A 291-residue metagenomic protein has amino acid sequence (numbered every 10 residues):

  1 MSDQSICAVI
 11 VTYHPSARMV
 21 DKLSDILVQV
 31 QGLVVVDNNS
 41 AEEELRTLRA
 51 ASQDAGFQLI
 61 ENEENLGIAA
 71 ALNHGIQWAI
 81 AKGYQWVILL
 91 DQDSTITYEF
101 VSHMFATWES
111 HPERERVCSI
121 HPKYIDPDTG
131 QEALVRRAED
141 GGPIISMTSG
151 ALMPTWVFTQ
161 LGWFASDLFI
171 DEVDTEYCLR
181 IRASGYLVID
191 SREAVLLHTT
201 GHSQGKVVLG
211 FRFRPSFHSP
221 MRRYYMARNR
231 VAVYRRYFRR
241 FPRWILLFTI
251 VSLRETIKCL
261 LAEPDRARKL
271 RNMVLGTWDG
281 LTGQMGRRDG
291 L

Functional and structural regions predicted by a protein language model:
I10-Q31, E43: Short, well-formed alpha-helical segments that are part of the catalytic scaffolds of diverse glycosyltransferases
D37-T47, E64, S94-T95: A conserved acidic beta->alpha catalytic loop
N62-A81: Glycine-rich, basic loop-to-helix element that forms the pyrophosphate-binding segment of sugar-nucleotide handling
Y84-T95: Short beta-strand-to-loop acidic/aromatic patch adjacent to the donor-nucleotide binding site
Y98-A133: Conserved donor NDP-sugar-binding/catalytic core segment of glycosyltransferases
R136-M153, P215-H218: A recurrent flexible, glycine/aromatic-enriched loop bordering the glycosyltransferase active site that acts as
V157, L161-G162, D167-T200: A short, conserved alpha-helix in the catalytic core of glycosyltransferases
R235-L291: Non-catalytic, C-terminal membrane-associated alpha-helical segments of glycosyltransferases
